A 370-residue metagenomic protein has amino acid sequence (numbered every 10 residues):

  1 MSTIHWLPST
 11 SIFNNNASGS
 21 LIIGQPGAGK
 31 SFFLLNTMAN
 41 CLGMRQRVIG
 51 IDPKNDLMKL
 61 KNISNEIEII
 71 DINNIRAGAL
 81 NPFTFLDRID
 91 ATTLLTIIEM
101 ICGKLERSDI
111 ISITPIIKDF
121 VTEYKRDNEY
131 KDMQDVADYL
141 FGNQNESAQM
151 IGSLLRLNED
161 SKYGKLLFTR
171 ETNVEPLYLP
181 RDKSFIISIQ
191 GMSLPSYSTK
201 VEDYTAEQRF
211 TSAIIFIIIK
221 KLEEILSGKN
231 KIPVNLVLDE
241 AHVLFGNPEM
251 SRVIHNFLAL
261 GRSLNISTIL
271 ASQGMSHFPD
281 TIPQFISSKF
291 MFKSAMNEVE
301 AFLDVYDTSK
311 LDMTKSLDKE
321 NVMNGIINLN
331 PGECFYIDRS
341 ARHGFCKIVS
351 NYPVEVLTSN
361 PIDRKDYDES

Functional and structural regions predicted by a protein language model:
M1-S9: N-terminal pre-Walker A segment at the start of P-loop NTPase domains
T3, A17-G19, S184: Short glycine-rich loop/turn motifs
P8-A28, F33-A39, I51-N55, Y197-L317 (+1 more regions): Conserved P-loop NTPase motor cores
S20, T96-Y130, F278-S370: P-loop NTPase motor core of the ASCE superfamily
A39, M44, I51-I266, N324-R342: P-loop NTPase motor domains
